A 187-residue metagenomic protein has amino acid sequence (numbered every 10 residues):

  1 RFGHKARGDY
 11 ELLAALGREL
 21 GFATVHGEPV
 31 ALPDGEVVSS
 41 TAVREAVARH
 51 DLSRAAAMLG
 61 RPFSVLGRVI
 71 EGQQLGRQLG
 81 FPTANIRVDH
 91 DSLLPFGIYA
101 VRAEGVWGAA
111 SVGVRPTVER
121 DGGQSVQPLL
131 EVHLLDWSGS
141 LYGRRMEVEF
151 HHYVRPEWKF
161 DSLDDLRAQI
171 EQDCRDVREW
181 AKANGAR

Functional and structural regions predicted by a protein language model:
R1-L20: N-terminal Rossmann-like or analogous alpha/beta NTP/dinucleotide-binding catalytic cores that position adenine
L12, A42, R54, S162-D165: An acidic, carboxylate-rich microenvironment
A15, S53, E171-R175: A broad detector of short, well-ordered amphipathic alpha-helices that serve as recognition/interaction surfaces
G17-E119: Glycine-rich, Lys/Arg-enriched anion-binding loops that position phosphate/diphosphate groups for phosphoryl
G72-R187: Phosphate/ribose-recognition catalytic cores of enzymes acting on nucleotide-derived substrates
